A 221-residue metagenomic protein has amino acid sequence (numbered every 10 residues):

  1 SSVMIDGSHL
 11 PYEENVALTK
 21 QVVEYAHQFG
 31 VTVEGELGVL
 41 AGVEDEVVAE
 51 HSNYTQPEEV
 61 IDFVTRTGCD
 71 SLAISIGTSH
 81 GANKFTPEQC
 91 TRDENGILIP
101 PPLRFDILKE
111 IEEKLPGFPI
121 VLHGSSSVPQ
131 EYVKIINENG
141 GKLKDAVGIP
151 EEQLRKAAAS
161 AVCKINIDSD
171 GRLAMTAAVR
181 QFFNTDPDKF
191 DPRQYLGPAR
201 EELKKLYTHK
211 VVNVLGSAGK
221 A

Functional and structural regions predicted by a protein language model:
S1-P119, Q130-I135, N139-V147, E151 (+4 more regions): Alpha/beta enzyme core
L122-S127: Short catalytic/ligand-gating loop segments at beta-alpha or beta-beta junctions within enzyme catalytic domains
E138, I149-A221: C-terminal alpha-helical cap/extension of soluble enzyme domains
